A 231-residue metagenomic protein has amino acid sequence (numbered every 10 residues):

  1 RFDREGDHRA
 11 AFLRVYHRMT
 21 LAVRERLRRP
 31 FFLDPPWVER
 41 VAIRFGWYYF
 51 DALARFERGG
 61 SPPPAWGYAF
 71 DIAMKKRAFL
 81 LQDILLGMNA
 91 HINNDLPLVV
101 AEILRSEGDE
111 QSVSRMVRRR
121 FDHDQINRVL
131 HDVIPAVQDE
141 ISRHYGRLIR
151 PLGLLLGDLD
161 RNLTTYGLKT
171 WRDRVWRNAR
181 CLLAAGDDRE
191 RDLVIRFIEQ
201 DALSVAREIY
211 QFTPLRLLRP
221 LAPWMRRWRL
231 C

Functional and structural regions predicted by a protein language model:
R1-L21, E25: N-terminal leader/presequence-like segments
F2-A10, F31-P35, A184-R189: Short, structured coil/loop segments at alpha-helix boundaries
D3-R4, R28, F50, A54 (+5 more regions): Generic surface-pattern signal
A10, R14, P36, R40 (+12 more regions): Alpha-helix boundary/N-cap detector
Y16-E110, V117: Long acidic/polar interaction regions in large eukaryotic complex-forming proteins
N89, N93-N94, N127, N162 (+1 more regions): Detector for Asparagine
L98-R161: Short helix-loop boundary/capping segments
D160-C231: A cross-kingdom marker for long, charged
